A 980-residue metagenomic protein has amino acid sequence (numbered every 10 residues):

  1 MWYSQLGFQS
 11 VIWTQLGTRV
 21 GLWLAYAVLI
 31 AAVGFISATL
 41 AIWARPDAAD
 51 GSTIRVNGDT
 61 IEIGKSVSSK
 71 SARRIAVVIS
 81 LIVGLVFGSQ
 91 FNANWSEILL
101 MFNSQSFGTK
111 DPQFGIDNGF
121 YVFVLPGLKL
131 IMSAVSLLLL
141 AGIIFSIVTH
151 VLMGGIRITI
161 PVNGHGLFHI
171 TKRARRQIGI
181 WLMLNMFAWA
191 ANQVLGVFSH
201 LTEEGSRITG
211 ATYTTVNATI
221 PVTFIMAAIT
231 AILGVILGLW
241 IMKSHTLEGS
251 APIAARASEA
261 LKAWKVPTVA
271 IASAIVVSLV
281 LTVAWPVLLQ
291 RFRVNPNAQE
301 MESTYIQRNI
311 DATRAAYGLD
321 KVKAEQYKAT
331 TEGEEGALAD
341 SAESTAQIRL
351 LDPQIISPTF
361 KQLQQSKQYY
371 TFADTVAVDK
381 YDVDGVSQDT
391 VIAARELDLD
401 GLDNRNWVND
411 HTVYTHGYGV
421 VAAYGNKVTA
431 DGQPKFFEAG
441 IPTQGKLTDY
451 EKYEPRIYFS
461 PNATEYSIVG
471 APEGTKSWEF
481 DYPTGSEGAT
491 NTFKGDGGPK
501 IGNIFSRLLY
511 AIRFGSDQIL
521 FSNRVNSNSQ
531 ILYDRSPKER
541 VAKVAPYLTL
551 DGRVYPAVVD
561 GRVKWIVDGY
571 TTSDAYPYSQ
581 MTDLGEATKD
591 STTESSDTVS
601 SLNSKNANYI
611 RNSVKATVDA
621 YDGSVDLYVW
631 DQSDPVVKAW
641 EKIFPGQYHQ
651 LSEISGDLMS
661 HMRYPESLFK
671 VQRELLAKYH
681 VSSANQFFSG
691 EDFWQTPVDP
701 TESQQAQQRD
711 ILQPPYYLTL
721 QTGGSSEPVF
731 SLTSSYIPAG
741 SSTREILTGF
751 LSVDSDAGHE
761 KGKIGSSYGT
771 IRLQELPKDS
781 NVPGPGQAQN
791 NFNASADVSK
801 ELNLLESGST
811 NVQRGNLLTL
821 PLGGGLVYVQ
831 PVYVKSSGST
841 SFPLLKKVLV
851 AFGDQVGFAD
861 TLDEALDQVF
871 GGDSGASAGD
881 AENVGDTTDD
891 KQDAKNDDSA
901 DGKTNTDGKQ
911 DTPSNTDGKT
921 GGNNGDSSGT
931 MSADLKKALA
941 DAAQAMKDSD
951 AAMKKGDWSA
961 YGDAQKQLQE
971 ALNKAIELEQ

Functional and structural regions predicted by a protein language model:
M1-Q5, Q9-K955, S959-A964, L968-E979: Soluble extracytoplasmic regions of secretory-pathway and membrane proteins
